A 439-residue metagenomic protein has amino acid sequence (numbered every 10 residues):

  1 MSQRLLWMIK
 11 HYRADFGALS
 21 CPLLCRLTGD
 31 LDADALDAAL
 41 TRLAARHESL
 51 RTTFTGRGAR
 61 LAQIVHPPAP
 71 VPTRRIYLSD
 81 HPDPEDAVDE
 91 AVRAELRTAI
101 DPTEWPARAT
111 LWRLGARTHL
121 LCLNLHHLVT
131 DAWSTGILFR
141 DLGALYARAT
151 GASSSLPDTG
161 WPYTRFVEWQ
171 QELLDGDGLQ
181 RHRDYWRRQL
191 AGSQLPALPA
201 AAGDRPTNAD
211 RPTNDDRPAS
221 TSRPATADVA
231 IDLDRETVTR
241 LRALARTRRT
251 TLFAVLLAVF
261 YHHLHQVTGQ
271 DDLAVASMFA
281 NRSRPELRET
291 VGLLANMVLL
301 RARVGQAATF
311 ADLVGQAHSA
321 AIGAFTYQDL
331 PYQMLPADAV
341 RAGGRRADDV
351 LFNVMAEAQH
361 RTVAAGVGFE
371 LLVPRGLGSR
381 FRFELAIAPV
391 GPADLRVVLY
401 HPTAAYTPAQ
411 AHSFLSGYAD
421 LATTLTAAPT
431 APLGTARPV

Functional and structural regions predicted by a protein language model:
M1-A14, D37-P84, T103-W105, R140 (+2 more regions): Short amphipathic alpha-helices and their capping loops
M1-H11, D32, E85-E90, T135-G136 (+8 more regions): AMP-binding/adenylate-forming domain of the ANL superfamily
M1-L31, R93, W112, L128-V129 (+2 more regions): N-terminal beta-alpha "docking/capping" segments at the starts of catalytic domains in thioester/acy l-group-handling
A14-S20, D37, E48-S49, G58 (+7 more regions): His-Asp-centered acyl/peptidyl-transfer active-site segments
T28-A45, L61-E104, R183, E236 (+3 more regions): A short, small/polar-residue-rich loop/turn motif at beta-strand boundaries within alpha/beta enzyme cores
T28-R51, L123-R140, A227-G269, A307 (+4 more regions): Acyl activation and transfer enzymes in specialized metabolism, enriched for ANL adenylate-forming modules
H47, R51, F139-R140, D271-M278 (+3 more regions): Extended, hydrophobic beta-loop-alpha segments that form or line the acyl/peptidyl-thioester binding and transfer paths
T110-R165, Q410-T424: Active-site-proximal acidic secondary-structure segment that organizes catalysis
